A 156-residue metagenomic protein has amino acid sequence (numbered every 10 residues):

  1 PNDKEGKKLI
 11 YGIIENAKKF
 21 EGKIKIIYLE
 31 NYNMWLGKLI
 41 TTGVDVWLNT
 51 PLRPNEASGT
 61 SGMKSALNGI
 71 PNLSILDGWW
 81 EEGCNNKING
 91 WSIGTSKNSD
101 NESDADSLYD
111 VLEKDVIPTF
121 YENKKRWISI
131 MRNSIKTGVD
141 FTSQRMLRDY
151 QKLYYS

Functional and structural regions predicted by a protein language model:
P1-M34, V44: Nucleotide-activated donor-binding/catalytic signature segment of Leloir-type glycosyltransferases, i.e., the conserved
K4, K8, I27, N31 (+3 more regions): Alpha-helix capping and helix-loop boundary segments enriched in small/acidic/polar residues
G37-L39: TIR-domain catalytic/interaction hotspot
T41-F141, D149-K152: Catalytic binding pocket for nucleotide-activated donors in carbohydrate/polymer assembly enzymes
S156: Segments forming glycine/polar-rich beta-alpha architectures that bind adenosine-containing cofactors
